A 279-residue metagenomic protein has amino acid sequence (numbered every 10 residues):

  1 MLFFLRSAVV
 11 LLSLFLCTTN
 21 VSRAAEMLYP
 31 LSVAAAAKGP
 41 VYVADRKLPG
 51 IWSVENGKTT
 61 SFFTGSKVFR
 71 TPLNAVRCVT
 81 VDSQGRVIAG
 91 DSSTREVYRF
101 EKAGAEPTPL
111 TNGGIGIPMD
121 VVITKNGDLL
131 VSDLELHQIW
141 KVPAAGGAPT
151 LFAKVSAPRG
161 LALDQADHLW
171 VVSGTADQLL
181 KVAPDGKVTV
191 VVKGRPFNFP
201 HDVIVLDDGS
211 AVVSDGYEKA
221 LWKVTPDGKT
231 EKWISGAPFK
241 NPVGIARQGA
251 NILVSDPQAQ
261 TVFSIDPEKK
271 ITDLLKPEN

Functional and structural regions predicted by a protein language model:
S7-T18: Bacterial N-terminal signal peptides
N20-A24: Sec/Tat signal peptide C-region and signal peptidase I cleavage site
A25-K38, V68-Q84, G113-D128, Q138 (+7 more regions): Beta-rich, blade/repeat-based domains predominating in secreted/periplasmic proteins but also intracellular
Y29-K58: N-terminal targeting signals for Sec/Tat export/insertion, comprising classic cleavable signal peptides
G50-W52, E96-R99, Q138-K141, Q178-L180 (+2 more regions): A short loop-to-beta-strand structural motif that recurs across blades of beta-propeller domains
V54-K58, F100-A105, V142-G147, V182-K187 (+2 more regions): Short loop/turn segments that connect beta-strands within beta-propeller blades
T60-R70, E106-T111, G147-A153, K187-K193 (+2 more regions): A short beta-strand motif characteristic of beta-propeller blades
